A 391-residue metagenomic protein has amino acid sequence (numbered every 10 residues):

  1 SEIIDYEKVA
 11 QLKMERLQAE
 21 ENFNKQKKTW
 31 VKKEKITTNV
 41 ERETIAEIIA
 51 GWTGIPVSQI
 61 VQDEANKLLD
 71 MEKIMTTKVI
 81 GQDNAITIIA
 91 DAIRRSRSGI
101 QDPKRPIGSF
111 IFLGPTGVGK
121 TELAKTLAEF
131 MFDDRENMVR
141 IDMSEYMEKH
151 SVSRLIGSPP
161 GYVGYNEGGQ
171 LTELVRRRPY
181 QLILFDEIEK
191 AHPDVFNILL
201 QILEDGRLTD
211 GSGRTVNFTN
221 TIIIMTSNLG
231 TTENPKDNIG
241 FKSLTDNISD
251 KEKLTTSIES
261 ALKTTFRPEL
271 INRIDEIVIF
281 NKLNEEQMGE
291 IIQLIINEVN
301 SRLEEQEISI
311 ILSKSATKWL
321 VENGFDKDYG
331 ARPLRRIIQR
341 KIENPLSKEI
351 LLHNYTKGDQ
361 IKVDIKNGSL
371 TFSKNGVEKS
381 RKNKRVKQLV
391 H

Functional and structural regions predicted by a protein language model:
S1-H391: AAA+ P-loop NTPase nucleotide-binding core of proteostasis motors
